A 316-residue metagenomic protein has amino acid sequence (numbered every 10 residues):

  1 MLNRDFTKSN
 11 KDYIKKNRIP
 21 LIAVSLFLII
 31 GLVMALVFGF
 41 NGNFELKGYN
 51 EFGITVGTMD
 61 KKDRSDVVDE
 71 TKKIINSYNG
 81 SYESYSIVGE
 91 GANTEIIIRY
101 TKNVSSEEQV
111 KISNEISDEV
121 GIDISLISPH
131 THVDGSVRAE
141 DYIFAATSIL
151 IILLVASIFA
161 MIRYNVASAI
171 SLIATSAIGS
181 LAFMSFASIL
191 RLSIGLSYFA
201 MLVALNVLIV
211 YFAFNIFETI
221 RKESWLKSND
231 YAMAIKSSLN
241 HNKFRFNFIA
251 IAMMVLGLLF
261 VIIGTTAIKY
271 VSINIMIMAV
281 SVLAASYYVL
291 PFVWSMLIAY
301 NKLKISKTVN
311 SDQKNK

Functional and structural regions predicted by a protein language model:
L2-I19, I263-K316: Hydrophobic alpha-helical transmembrane segments of membrane transport and translocation systems, primarily multi-pass
L2-K61: Transmembrane helices with small-residue packing motifs
N41-A92: Extracytoplasmic/periplasmic
G53-K62, I98-E107, P129-G135: Structural beta->alpha junctions
V104-L153, Y164: Juxtamembrane "pre-transmembrane" interface segments
S136, E140-D141, A145, K227-T265 (+2 more regions): Pore- and gate-forming transmembrane helices of large, multi-pass membrane proteins
A139-Y198, V261-I268: Interfacial segments of transmembrane alpha-helices in multi-pass membrane proteins
I194, Y198-F248, V289, W294-S306: Cytosolic juxtamembrane regions of multi-pass inner-membrane proteins
